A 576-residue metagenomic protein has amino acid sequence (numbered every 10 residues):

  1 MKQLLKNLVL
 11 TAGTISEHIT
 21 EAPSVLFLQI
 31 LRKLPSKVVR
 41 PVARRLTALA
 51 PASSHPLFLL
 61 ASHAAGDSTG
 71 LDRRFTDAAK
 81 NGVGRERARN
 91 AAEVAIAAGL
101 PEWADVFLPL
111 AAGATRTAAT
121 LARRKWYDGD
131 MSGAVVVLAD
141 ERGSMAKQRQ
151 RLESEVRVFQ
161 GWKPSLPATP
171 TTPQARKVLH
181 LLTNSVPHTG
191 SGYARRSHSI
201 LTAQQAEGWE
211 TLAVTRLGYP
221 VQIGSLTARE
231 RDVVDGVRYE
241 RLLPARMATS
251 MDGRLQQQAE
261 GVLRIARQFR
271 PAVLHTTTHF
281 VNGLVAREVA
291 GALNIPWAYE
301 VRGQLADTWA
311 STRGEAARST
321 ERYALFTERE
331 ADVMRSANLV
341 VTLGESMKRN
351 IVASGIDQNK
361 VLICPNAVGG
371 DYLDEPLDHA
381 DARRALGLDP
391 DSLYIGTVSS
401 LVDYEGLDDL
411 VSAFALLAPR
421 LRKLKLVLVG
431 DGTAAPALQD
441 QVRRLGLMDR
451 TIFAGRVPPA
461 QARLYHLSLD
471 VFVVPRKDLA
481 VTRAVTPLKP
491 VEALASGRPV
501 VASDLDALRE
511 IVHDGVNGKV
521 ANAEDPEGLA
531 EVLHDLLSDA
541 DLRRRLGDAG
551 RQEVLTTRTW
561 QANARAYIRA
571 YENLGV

Functional and structural regions predicted by a protein language model:
M1-H63, M145-D232: N-terminal subdomain of nucleotide-sugar transferases
V178-H180, D389-F414: Conserved donor-binding/catalytic core segment of Leloir-type glycosyltransferases
L217, S346, A367: Carbohydrate-associated surface elements
D374-L388: A short helix/loop element that forms part of the nucleotide-sugar donor recognition site in Leloir-type
K423, G528-E531, D535, L542-T557 (+2 more regions): A short, well-ordered alpha-helix in the C-terminal region of glycosyltransferases
A435-Q461: Nucleotide-activated donor-binding/catalytic signature segment of Leloir-type glycosyltransferases, i.e., the conserved
V474, E492-A495, P499-A502: Short hydrophobic beta-strand element within catalytic cores of glycosyltransferases and related nucleotide-activated
D514-G515, K519-P526, D535-D541: Conserved acidic donor-binding segment of nucleotide-sugar-dependent glycosyltransferases
